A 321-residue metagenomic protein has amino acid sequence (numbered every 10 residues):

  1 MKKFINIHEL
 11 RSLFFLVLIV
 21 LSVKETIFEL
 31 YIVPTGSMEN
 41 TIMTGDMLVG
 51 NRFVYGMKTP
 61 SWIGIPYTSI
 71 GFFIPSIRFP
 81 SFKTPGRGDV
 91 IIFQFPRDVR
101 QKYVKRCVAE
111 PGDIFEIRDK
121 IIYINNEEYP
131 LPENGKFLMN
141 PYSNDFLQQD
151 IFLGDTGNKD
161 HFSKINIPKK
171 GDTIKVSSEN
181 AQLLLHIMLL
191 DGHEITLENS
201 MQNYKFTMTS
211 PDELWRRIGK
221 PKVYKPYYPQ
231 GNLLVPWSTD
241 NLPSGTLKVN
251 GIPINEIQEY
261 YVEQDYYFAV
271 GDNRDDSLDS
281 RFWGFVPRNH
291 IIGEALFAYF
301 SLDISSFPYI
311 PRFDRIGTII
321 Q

Functional and structural regions predicted by a protein language model:
K2-I7, T41-Q321: Soluble "head" domains of membrane/secretory-pathway proteins
H8-T26: Hydrophobic membrane-insertion alpha-helices, especially the h-region of bacterial N-terminal signal peptides
V20-I32, D145-G154: Short, charged, low-hydrophobicity "junction" segments
F28-L48: Alpha-helical transmembrane signal-anchor/signal-peptide segments
